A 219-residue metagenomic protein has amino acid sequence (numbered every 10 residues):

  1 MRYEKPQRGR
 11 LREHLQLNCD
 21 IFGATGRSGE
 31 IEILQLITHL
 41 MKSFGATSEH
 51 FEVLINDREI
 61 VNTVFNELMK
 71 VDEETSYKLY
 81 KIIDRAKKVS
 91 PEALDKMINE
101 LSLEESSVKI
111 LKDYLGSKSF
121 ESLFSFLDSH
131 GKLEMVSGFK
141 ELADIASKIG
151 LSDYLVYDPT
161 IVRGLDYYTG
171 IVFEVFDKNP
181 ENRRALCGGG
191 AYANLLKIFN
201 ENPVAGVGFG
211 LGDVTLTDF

Functional and structural regions predicted by a protein language model:
M1-T47, D95-F219: Positively charged, Gly/Ser-enriched RNA/tRNA-binding surfaces
L36, I60-V64, A93: A general alpha-helix detector
S43, E67-L68: Charged, amphipathic alpha-helical linkers/stalks
G45-E52, E73-Y77: Short secondary-structure capping/junction motifs at helix and strand boundaries
E52-E67, I161-T169: Beta-rich nucleic-acid/ligand-interaction surfaces
L54, M69-D72, K87, E100-E104 (+1 more regions): Intrinsic-disorder-associated interaction segments
I55-N56, A86-P91, E134: Short acidic alpha-helix initiation/capping motifs at coil-to-helix transition points, especially at protein N-termini
M69-I98, L151, D177-N179: Acidic, His- and aromatic-enriched active-site or binding-groove loops in soluble protein domains that engage sugars
